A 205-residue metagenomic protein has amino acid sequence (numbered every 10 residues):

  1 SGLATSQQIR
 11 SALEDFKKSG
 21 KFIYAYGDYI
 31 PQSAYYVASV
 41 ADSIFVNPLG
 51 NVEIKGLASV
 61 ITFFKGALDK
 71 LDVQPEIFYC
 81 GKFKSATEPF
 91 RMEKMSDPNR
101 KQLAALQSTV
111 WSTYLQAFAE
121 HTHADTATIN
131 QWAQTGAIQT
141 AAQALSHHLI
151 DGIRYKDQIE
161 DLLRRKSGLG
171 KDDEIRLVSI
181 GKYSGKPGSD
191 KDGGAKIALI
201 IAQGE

Functional and structural regions predicted by a protein language model:
S1-D125, N130-Q134, I138, R164-E205: Small-residue-centered hinge/linker elements
F45-V46, I150-K156: Short acidic-hydrophobic, aromatic-tinged amphipathic segments that line or gate anion-handling sites
Q134, A141-A144, I153, I159-E160 (+1 more regions): PDZ peptide-recognition modules
